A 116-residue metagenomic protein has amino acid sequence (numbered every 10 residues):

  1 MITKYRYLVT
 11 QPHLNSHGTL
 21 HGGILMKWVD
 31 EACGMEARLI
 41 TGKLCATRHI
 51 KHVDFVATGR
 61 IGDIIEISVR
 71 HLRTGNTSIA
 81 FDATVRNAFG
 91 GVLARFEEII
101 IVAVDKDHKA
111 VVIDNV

Functional and structural regions predicted by a protein language model:
M1-H49, V102-V116: Hot-dog-fold acyl-thioester-processing enzymes
T3-K4, F55, R60-I61, L72-V116: HotDog/MaoC-like acyl-thioester-processing domains
T47-R48, D54-V56: Low-complexity, acidic Ser/Thr/Pro/Gly-rich terminal tails and inter-domain linkers that flank the onset of structured
